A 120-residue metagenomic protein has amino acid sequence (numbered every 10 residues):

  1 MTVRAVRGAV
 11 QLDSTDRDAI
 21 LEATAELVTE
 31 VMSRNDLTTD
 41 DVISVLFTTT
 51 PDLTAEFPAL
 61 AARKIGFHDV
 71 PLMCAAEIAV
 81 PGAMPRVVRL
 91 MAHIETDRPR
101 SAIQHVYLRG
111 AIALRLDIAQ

Functional and structural regions predicted by a protein language model:
M1-Q120: Terminal domain-initiation and capping elements
